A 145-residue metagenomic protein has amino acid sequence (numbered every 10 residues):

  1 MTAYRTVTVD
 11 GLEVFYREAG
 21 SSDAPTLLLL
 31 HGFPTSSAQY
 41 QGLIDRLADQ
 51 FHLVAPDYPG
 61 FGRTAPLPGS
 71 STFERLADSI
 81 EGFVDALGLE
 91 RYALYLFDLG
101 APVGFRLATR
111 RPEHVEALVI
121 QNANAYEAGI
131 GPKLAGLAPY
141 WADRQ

Functional and structural regions predicted by a protein language model:
T2, E13-V14, G20-S22, T26 (+4 more regions): Flexible "cap/lid" subdomain of the alpha/beta-hydrolase fold that forms the substrate-access gate
A3-V9: Short acidic-hydrophobic surface loop/beta-edge motif
F33-I44: The serine-hydrolase catalytic nucleophile loop
G42-F51, A86: A short, Lys/Arg-enriched amphipathic alpha-helix followed by its capping loop at the start of a domain
